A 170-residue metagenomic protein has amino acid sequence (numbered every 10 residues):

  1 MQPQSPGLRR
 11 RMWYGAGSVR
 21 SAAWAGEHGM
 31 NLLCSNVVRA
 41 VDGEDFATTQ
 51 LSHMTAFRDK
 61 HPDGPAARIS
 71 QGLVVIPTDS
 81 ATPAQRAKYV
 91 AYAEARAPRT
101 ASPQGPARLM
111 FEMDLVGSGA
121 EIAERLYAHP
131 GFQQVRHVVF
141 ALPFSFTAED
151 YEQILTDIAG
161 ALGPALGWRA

Functional and structural regions predicted by a protein language model:
M1-A170: Active-site-adjacent structural elements that line small-molecule/cofactor binding pockets in enzymes
